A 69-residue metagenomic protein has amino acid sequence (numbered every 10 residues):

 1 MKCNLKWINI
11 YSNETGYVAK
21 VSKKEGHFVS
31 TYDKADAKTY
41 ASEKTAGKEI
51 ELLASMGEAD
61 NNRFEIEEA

Functional and structural regions predicted by a protein language model:
K2-D36: Short aromatic-glycine-(Arg/Gly/Cys) micro-motifs in beta-strand/loop hairpins
D36-A69: Short, mixed-charge low-complexity intrinsically disordered segments
